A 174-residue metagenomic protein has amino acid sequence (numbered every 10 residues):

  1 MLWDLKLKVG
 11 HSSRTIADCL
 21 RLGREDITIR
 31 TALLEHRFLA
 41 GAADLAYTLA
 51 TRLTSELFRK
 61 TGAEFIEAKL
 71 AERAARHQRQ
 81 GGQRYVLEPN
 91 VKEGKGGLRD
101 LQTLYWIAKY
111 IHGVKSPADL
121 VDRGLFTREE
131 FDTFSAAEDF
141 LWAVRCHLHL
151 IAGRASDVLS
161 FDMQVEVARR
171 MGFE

Functional and structural regions predicted by a protein language model:
M1-E174: A nucleotide- and high-energy phosphate-metabolite-utilizing enzyme signature
